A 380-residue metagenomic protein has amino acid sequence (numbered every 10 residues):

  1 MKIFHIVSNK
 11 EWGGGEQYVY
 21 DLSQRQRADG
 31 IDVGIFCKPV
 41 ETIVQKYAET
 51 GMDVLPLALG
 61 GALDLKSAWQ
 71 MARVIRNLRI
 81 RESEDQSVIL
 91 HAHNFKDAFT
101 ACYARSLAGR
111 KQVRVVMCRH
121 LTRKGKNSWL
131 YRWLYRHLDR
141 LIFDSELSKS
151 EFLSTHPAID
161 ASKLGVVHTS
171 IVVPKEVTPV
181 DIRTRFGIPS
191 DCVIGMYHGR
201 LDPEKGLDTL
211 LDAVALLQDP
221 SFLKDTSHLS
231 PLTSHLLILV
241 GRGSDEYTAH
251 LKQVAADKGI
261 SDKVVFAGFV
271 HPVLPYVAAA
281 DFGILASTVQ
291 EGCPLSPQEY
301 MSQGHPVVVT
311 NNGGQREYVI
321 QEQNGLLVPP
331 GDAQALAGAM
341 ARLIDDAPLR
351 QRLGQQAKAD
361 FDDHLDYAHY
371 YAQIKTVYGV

Functional and structural regions predicted by a protein language model:
M1-S230, S234-V380: Membrane-interface segments of envelope glycosyltransferases acting on lipid-linked substrates or membrane lipids
